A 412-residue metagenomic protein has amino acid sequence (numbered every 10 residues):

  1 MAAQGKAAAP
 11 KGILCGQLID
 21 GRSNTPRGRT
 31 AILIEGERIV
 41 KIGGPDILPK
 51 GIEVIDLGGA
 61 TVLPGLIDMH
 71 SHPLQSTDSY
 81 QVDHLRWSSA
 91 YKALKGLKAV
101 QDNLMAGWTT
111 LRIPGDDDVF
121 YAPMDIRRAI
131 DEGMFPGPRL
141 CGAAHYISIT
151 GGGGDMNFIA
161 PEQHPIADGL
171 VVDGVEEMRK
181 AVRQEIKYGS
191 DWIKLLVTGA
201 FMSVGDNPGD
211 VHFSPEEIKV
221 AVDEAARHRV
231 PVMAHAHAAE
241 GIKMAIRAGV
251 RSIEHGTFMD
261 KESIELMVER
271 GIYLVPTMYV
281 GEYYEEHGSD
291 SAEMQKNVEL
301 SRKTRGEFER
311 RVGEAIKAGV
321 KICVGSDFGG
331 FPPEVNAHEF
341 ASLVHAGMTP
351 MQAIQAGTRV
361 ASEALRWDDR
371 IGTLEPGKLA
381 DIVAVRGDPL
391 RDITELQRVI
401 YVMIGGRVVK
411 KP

Functional and structural regions predicted by a protein language model:
G5, A9, L18, R22-L63: Histidine-rich, glycine-flanked metal-binding segment
A60-E132, T150, E216, E240 (+1 more regions): Metal-associated gating/positioning segment near the N- to mid-region
H72-T77, A106, T110-Y121, S148-I149 (+6 more regions): Active-site environment of divalent metal-dependent phosphoester hydrolases
Q75-K92, T150-A167, F201-P215, R270-R305: Active-site gating loops and adjacent loop-to-helix segments of metal-dependent hydrolytic enzymes
D78-Q81, P123, G152, S203-G205 (+6 more regions): Histidine/acidic-residue-rich catalytic or RNA/ligand-binding cores of hydrolases and nuclease-related proteins
R86, R227-P231, E293-N297, R302-P389: His/Asp/Glu-enriched, well-ordered alpha-helical/loop segment that forms or immediately abuts the divalent-metal
L97-A122, P136-Y146, S190-S203, P231 (+2 more regions): Divalent metal-dependent hydrolysis catalytic cores, especially in the metallo-beta-lactamase
D125, V175-L274, R302-I322, D369: Histidine/acidic residue-rich metal-binding segments in metalloenzymes
